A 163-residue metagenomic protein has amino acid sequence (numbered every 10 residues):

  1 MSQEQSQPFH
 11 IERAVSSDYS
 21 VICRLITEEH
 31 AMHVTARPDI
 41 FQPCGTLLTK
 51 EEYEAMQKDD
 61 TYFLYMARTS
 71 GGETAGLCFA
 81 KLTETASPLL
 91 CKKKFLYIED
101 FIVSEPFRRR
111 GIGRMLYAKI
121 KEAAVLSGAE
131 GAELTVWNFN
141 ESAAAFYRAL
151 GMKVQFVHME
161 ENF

Functional and structural regions predicted by a protein language model:
M1-S17: Conserved N-terminal entry element of GNAT/NAT acetyltransferase domains
H30-Y53: Conserved GNAT-fold acetyl-CoA-binding loop/helix
E51-M66, Y97: A short helix-loop-beta-strand connector motif used in the catalytic cores of GNAT acetyltransferases and, in some
M66, E73-L82, Y97, I102: Conserved beta-strand in the GNAT
D100-V103, R109-E122, A149: Conserved acetyl-CoA-binding loop-helix of GNAT-fold acetyltransferases
R114, A118, L126, N138-F156: Conserved active-site alpha-helix within GNAT-family acetyltransferase domains
A124-T135: Conserved GNAT acetyl-CoA-binding A-motif
E133-A143, E160-F163: Conserved beta-strand-loop-alpha-helix junction that forms the acyl-donor binding cleft
